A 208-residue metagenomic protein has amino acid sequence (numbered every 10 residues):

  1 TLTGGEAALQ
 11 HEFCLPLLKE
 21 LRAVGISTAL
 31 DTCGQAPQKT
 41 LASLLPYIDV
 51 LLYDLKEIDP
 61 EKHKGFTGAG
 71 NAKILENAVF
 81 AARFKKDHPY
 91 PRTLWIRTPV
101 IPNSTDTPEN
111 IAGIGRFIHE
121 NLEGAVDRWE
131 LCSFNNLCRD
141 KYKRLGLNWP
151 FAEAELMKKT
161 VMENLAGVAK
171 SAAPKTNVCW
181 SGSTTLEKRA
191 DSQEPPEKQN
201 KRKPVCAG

Functional and structural regions predicted by a protein language model:
T1, D49, Q193-P195: A subset of signal/propeptide-processing and intrinsically disordered low-complexity segments in secreted/extracellular
T1-L2, D31, C179, V205: Generic detector of intrinsically disordered, low-complexity, polar/charged segments
T3-L137, K143: Conserved AdoMet/S-adenosylmethionine-binding subsite of the radical SAM
K86-P89, P102-G208: Auxiliary Fe-S-binding modules of radical SAM enzymes
